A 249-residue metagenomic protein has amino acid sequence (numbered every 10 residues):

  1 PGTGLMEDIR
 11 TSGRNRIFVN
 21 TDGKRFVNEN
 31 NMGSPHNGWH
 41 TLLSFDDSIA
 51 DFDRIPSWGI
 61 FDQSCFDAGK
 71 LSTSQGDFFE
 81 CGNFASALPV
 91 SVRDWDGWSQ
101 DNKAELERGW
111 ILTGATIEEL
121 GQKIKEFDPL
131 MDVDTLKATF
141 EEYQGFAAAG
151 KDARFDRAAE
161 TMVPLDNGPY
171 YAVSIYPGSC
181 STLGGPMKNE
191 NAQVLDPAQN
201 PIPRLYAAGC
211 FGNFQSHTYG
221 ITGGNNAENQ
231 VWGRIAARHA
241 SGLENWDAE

Functional and structural regions predicted by a protein language model:
P1-E126, M131: An anion/pyrophosphate-binding glycine-rich loop and adjacent beta-alpha core in soluble alpha-beta enzymes
T3-M6, R10, Q199-I202, G220-E228: Alpha-helix capping and helix-loop boundary segments enriched in small/acidic/polar residues
T11-G13, C180-T182, T222: Short, small/polar residue-rich loop motifs at catalytic or cofactor-binding pockets
T21-D22, E190, P197, V231: Short, ordered coil/turn segments that flank beta-strands lining enzyme active or ligand-binding pockets
F61, G114-Q122, K137-E141, A227-S241: Predominant activation on well-ordered alpha-helical scaffold segments within soluble catalytic domains
E126-Y219: A glycine-rich dinucleotide-binding beta-alpha-beta segment and adjacent secondary-structure elements that constitute
G212-D247: A conserved FAD-binding loop/helix module that cradles the flavin
